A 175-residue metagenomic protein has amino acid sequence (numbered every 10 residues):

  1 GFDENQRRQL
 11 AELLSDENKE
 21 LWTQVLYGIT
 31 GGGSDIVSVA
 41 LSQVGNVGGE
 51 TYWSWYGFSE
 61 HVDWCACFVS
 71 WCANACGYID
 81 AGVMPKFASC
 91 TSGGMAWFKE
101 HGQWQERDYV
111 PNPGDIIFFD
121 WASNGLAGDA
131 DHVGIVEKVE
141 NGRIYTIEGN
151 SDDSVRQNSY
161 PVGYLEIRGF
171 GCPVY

Functional and structural regions predicted by a protein language model:
G1-I29: General marker for long, soluble alpha-helical cores
L10, W22-V25, A40, G94 (+1 more regions): Generic structural signal of hydrophobic/aromatic residues within well-ordered alpha-helices of folded domains
Y27-A81, V174: N-terminal capping segments
Q43, D131, Q157-N158: A generic structural signal for ordered secondary structure
Y56-G57, T91, K99-G102, S159 (+1 more regions): Solvent-exposed, flexible loop/coil residues
I79-D153: ...with weaker cross-activation on analogous glycine-rich loops/strands in unrelated enzymes
E140-Y175: Active-site signature of cysteine proteases
